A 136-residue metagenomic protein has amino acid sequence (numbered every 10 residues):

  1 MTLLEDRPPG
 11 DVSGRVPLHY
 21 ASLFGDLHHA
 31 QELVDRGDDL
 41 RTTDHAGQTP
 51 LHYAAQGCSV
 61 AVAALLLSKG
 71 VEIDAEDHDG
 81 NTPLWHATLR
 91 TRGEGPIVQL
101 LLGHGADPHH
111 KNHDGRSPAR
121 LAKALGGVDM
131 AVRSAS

Functional and structural regions predicted by a protein language model:
M1-D35, S136: Intrinsically disordered, low-complexity regulatory segments in ankyrin-centric signaling systems
Y20-D26, Y53-S59, H86-E94, L121-G127: Ankyrin repeat A-helix N-terminal signature
D26-V34, S59-L67, R92-L102, G127-A135: Ankyrin repeat structural motif
L102, D107-S136: Leucine-rich solenoid repeat scaffolds
